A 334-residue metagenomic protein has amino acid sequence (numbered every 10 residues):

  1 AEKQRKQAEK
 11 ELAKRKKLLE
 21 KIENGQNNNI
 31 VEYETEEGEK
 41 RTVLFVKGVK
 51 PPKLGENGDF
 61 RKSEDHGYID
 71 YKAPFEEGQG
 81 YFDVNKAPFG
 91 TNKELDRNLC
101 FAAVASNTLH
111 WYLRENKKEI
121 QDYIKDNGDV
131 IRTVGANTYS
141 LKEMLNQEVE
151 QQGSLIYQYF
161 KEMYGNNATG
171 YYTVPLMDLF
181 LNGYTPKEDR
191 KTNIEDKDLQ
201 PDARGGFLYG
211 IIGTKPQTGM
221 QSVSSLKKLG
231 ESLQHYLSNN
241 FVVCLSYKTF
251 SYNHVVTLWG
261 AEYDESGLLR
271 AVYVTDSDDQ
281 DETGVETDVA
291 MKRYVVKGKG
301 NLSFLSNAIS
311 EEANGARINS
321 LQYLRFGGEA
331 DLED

Functional and structural regions predicted by a protein language model:
E2, E11, R15-D189: Active-site-adjacent structural segments surrounding the nucleophilic cysteine of cysteine proteases and isopeptidases
K117-R132, Y159, T169-V174, Q200 (+4 more regions): General structural signal for secondary-structure boundaries
K142, E150, G219-G230: Repeat-unit-sized solenoid/scaffold elements
V174-L176, K187-I211, E265-S277: Short, well-ordered strand-loop elements centered on a beta-strand within folded domains, enriched for acidic residues
Y209-V223: Cysteine-dependent deubiquitinase/ubiquitin-like isopeptidase catalytic cores across multiple families
V223-D334: Active-site signature of cysteine proteases
